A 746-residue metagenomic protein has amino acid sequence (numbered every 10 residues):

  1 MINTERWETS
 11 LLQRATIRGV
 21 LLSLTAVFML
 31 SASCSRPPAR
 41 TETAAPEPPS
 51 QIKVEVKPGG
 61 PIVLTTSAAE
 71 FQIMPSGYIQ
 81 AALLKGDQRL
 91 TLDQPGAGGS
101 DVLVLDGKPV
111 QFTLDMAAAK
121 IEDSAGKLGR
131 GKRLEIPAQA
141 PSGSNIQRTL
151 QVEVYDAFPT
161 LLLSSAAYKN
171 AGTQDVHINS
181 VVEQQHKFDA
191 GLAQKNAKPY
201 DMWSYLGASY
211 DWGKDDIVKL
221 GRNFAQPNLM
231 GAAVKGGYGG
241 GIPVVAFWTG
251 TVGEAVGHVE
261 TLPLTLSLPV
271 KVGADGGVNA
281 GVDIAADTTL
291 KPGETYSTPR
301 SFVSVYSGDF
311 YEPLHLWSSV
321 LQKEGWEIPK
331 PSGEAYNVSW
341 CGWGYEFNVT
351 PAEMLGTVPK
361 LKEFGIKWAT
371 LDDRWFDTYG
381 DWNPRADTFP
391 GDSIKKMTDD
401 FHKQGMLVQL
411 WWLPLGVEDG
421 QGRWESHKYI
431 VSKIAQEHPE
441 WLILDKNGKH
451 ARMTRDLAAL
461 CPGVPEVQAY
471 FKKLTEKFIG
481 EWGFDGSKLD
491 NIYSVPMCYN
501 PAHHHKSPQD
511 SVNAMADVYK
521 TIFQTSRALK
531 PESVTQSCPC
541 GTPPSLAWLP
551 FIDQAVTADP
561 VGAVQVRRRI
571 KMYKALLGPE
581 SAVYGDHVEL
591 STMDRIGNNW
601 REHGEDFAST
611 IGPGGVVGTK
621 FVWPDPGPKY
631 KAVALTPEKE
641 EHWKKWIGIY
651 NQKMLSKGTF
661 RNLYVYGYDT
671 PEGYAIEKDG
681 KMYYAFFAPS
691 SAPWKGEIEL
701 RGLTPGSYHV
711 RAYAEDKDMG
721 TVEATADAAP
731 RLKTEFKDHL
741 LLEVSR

Functional and structural regions predicted by a protein language model:
G19-S31: Bacterial N-terminal signal peptides
P38-E70, A82-D275, I284, H709-D718: Polysaccharide-binding surfaces and accessory modules of carbohydrate-active proteins
A68, T288-S307, W694, E735-S745: Short Pro-Gly-centered flexible turn/kink motifs
E294, T298, Y519-M719, R731-T734 (+1 more regions): Active-site-proximal substrate-binding groove within the catalytic cores of carbohydrate-active enzymes
A335-S339, E346-N348, L410, P414-E481 (+1 more regions): Active-site-adjacent "subsite" loops/lids of carbohydrate-active enzymes
N337-P351, T378-G391, R452-K472, A502-A516 (+1 more regions): The substrate-binding groove and active-site-proximal loops of carbohydrate-active enzymes, especially glycoside
Y345-E437, A469-K473, A514-T521: Aromatic- and glycine-enriched glycan-recognition loops and surfaces that form the carbohydrate-binding subsites
G365-W375, F471-H504: Active-site groove signature of glycoside hydrolases
